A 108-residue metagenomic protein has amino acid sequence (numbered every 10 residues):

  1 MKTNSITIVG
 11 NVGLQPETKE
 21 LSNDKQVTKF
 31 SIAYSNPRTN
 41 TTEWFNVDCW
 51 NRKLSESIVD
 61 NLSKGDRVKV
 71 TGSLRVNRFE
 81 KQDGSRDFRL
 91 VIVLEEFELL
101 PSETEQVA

Functional and structural regions predicted by a protein language model:
M1-A108: Single-stranded nucleic acid-binding surfaces, predominantly the OB-fold ssDNA-binding core
